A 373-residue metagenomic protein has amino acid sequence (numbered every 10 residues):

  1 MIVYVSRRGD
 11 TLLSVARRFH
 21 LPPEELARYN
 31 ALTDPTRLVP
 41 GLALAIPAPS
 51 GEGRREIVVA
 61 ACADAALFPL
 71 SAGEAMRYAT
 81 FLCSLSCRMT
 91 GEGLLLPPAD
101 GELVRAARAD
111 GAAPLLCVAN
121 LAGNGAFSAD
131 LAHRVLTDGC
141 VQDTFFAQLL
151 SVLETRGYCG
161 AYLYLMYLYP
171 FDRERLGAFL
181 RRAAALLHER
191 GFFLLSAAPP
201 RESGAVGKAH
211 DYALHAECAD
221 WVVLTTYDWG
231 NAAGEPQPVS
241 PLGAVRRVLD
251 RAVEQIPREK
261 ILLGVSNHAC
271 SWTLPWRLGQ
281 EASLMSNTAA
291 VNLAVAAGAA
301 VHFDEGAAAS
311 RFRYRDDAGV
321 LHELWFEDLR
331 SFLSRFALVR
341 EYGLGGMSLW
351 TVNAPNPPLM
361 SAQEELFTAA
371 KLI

Functional and structural regions predicted by a protein language model:
M1-L21: Primarily a LysM-type cell-wall glycan-binding module
P49-Q148: Glycan-recognition patch characteristic of GH18 chitinases/ENGases and related GlcNAc/peptidoglycan-binding proteins
I57-A63, T80-S84, P114-V118, A161-L163 (+4 more regions): Hydrophobic faces of well-ordered beta-strands that scaffold small-molecule active sites in alpha/beta enzyme cores
A63-R77, D138-E154, G204-A213, E327-R340: Short, acidic/polar
C83, T144-R175, W221-E235, S348: Active-site groove signature of glycoside hydrolases
G91-P98, R173-A296: Substrate-binding surface in catalytic domains of secreted glycosidases
C117-A132, N267-R335, E364-I373: Glycan-binding loop/region signatures in secreted carbohydrate-active enzymes
R335-I373: Acidic/aromatic/glycine-rich contiguous surface patches that form carbohydrate-binding/processing clefts and analogous
